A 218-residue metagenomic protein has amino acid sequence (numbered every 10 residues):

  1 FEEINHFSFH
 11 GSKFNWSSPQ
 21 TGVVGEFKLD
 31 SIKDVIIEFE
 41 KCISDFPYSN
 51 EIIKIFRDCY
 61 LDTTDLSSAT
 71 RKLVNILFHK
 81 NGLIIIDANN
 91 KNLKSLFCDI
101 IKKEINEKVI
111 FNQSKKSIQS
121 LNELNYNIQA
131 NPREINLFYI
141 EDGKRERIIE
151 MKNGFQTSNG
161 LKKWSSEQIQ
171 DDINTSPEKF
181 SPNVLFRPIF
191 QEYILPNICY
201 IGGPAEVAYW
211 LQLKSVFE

Functional and structural regions predicted by a protein language model:
F1-E218: N-terminal targeting/trafficking signals and adjacent low-complexity tails
